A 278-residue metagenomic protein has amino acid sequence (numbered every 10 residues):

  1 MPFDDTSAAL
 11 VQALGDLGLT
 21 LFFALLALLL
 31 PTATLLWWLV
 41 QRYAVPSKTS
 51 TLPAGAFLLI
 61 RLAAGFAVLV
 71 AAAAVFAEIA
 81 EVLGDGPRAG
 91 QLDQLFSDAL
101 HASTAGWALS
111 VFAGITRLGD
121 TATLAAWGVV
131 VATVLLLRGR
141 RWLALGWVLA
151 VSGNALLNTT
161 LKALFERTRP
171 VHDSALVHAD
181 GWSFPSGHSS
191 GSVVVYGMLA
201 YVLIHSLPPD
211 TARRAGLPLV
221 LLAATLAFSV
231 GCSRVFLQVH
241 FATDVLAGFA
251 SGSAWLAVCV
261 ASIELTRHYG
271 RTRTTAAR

Functional and structural regions predicted by a protein language model:
M1-T123, F165, R169-P170, A175-L176: N-terminal transmembrane-helix/juxtamembrane module of multi-pass inner/ER membrane proteins
D4-L21, H172-R278: Membrane-embedded catalytic cores of phosphoryl/pyrophosphoryl-handling enzymes
L21-L25, F57-G65, W142-A150, A215-L222 (+1 more regions): Alpha-helical transmembrane segments of integral membrane proteins
T32, L69, A73, A77 (+3 more regions): Alpha-helical transmembrane segments of multipass membrane proteins
A33-P46, T133-R141, Y201-P208, V258-E264: Structural signal for the C-terminal ends of transmembrane alpha-helices and the immediately following loop
A80-H101, A122, A126-P218: Membrane-interface loops
